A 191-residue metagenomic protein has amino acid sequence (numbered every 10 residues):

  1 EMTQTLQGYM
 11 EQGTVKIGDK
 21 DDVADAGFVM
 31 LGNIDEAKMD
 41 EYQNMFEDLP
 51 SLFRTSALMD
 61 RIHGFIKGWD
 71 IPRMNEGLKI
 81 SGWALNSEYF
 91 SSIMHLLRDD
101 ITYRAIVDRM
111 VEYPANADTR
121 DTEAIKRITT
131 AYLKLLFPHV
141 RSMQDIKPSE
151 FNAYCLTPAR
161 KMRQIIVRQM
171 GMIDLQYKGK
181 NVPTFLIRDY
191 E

Functional and structural regions predicted by a protein language model:
E1, M39-D48, N75-G82: Short, flexible/disordered intra-domain loops and linkers
E1-Y9, N33-Q43, A57-L58: Conserved AAA+/SF3 P-loop NTPase catalytic/coupling segment centered on the Walker-B
Q7-V15, D70, F137: Hydrophobic/aromatic-lined pockets within catalytic cores
E11-A26, E47-F53: Conserved Walker
D21-Y42, G64-K67: Structural recognition of the conserved hydrophobic beta-strand(s) that form the central parallel beta-sheet of P-loop
G27, H63-N152: Conserved AAA+ ATPase small/helical "lid" subdomain
E41-R73: A short helix-turn-beta junction within AAA+ P-loop NTPase domains corresponding to the substrate/partner-engaging
I146-E191: C-terminal engagement/docking regions of AAA+ P-loop ATPases
